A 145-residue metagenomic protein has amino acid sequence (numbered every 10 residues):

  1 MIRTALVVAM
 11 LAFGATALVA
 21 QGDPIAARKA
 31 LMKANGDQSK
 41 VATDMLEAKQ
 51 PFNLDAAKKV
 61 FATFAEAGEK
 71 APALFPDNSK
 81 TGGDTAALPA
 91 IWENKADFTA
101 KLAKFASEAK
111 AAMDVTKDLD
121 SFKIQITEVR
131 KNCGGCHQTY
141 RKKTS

Functional and structural regions predicted by a protein language model:
M1-L6: Bacterial N-terminal signal peptides that target proteins for export
F13-Q21: Sec/Tat signal peptide C-region and signal peptidase I cleavage site
G14, T127-R130: Processing junctions and N-termini across compartments
L18, A109-K110, C133-G134: A short hydrophobic/aromatic micro-motif that marks alpha-helical segments and, especially, helix-coil
Q21-E128: Extracytoplasmic c-type cytochrome modules immediately beyond a signal peptide or single-pass transmembrane anchor
V129-Y140: The canonical Cys-X-X-Cys-His
T144-S145: Short Cys/His-rich "knuckle" micro-motifs
